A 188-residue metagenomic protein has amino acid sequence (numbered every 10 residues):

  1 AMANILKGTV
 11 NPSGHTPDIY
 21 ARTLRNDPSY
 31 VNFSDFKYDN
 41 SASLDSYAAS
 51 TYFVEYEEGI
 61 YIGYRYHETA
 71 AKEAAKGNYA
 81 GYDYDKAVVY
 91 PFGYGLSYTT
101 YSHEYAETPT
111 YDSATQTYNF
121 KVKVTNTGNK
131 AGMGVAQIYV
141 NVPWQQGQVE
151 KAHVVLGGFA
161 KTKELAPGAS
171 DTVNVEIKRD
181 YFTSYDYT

Functional and structural regions predicted by a protein language model:
A1-M133, N141, T188: Secreted, periplasmic, or luminal enzymes acting at the cell surface/secretory milieu
Y118-F120, A136, V173-V175: Hydrophobic residues positioned within well-ordered beta-strands of beta-sheet architectures
N129-V154: Short acidic, flexible loop segments centered on an aromatic residue
Q146-Y185: Intrinsically disordered, low-complexity Pro/Gly/Ser/Thr-rich segments with frequent PxxP/GP/PP motifs and embedded
